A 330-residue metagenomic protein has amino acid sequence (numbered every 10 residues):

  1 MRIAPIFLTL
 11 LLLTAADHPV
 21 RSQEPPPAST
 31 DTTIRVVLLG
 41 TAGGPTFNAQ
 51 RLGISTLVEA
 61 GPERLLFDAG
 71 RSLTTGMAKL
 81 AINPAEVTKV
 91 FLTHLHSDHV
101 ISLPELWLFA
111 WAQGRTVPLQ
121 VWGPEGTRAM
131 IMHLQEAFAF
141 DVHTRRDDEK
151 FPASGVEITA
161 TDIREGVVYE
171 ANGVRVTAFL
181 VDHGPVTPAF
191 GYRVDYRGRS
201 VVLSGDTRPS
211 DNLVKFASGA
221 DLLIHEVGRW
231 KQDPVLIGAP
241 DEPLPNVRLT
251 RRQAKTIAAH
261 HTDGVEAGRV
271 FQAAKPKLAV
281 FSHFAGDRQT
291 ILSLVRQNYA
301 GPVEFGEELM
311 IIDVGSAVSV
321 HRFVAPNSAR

Functional and structural regions predicted by a protein language model:
R2, Q23-K215, L278, L292-S319 (+1 more regions): Binuclear metal-dependent hydrolase catalytic cores
R2-A4, G61-P62, T159, D233 (+4 more regions): Serine/threonine-rich low-complexity intrinsically disordered regions
A4-A15: Bacterial N-terminal signal peptides
A15, V20-S22: Boundary at the C-terminal end of the N-terminal hydrophobic targeting segment
F190-G191, R197-V202, R208-M310: Cap/insert and terminal regions of metallo-dependent hydrolase folds
